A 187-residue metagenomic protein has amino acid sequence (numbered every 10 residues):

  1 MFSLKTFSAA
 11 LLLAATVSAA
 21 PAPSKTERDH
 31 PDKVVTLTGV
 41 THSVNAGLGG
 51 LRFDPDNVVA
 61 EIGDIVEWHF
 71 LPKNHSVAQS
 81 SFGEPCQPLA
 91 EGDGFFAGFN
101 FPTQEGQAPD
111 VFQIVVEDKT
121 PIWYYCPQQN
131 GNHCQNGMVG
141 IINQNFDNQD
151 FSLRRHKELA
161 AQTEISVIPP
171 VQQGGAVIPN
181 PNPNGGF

Functional and structural regions predicted by a protein language model:
M1-H30, G186-F187: Fungal secretory targeting signals
T26-V34, G63-W68, P102, C126-G131: Intrinsically disordered, low-complexity boundary segments flanking structured domains
R28, G47, F70-L71, S80 (+2 more regions): Active-site-proximal beta-strand/loop segments in catalytic clefts of secreted hydrolases
H30-E67: N-terminal edge beta-strand
T38-S43, H69-E105, N132-N136, I141: Histidine- and aromatic-enriched segments that form or immediately flank copper-ligand environments
R52, D93-F187: Extracellular/periplasmic metallocenter environments
D54-S81, V111-D118, I122-Y124: Beta-strand cores of secreted/periplasmic/IMS beta-sandwich domains, seen most often in copper-related folds
